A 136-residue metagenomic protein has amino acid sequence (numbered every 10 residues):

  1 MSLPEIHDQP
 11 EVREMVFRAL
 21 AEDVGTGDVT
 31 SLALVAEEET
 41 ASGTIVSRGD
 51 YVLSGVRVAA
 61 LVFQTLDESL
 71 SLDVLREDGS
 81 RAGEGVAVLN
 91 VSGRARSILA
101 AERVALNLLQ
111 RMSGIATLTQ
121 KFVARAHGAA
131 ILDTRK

Functional and structural regions predicted by a protein language model:
S2-K136: Acidic/glycine-rich phosphate/pyrophosphate-binding loops and surrounding catalytic core that coordinate Mg2+
